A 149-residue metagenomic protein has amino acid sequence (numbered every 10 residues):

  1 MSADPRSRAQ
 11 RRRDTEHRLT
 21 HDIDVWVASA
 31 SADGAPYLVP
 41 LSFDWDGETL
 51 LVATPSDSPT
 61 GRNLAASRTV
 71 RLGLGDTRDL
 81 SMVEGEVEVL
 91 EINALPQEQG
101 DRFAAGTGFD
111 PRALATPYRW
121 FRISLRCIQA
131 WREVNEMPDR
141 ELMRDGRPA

Functional and structural regions predicted by a protein language model:
M1-A9, D79-A149: Charged, gly/pro-rich active-site loop segments
A3-W26: Short, basic/aromatic recognition patches
R11-D14, L38-V39, D57, G108: A generic local structural motif
E16-H17, S42, R62, P111-A113: Short secondary-structure boundary/capping segments
L19-T20, A65-A66, A104: Alpha-helix boundary recognition
D22-S56, R62-L64, V70-L74, M82-E84: Short beta-strand segments
I23-D24, T69, G108, I128: Generic structural signal for secondary-structure transition and capping sites
D46-G47, P59-R62, L90-E91, P138-R140: A short local loop/turn or secondary-structure capping micro-motif enriched for an aromatic residue
